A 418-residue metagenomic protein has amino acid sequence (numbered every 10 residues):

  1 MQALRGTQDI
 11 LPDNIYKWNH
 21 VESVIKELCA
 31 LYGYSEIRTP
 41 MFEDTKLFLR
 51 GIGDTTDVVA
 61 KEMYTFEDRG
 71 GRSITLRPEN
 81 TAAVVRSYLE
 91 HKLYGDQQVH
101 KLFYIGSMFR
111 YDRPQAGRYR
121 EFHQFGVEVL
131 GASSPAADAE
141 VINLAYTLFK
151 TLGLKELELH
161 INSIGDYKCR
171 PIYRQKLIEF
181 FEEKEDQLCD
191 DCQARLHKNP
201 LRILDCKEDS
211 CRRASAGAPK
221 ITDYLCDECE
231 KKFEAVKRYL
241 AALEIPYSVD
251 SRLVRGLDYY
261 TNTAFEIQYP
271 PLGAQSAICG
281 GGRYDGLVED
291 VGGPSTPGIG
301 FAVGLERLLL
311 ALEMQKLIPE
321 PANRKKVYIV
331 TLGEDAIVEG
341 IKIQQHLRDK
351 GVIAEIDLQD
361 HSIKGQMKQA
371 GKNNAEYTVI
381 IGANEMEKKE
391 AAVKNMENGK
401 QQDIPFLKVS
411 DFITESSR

Functional and structural regions predicted by a protein language model:
M1-R418: TRNA-recognition modules of translation machinery and tRNA-sensing kinases, especially anticodon-binding
